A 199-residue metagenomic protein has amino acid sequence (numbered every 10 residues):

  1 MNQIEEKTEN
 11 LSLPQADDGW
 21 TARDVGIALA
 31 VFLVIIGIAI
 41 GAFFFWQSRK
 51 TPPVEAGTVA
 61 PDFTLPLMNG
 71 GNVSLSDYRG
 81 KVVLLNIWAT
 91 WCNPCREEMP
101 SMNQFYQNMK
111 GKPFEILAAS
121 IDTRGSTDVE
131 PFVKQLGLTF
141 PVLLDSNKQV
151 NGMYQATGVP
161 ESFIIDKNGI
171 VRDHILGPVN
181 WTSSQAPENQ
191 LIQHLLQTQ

Functional and structural regions predicted by a protein language model:
M1-V59: N-terminal targeting signals for export/organelle localization
D24, P131-T139, L144-L196: Thiol/disulfide oxidoreductase modules built on the thioredoxin-like
D62-V83, M109: A short beta-strand-turn-helix
R79, I87-Q104: Conserved redox-active cysteine motifs that mediate thiol-disulfide chemistry, especially di-cysteine Cys-X(1-2)-Cys
R79-K81, G111, L138-T139, A156: Active-site acidic short loop of glycosyltransferases
L84-N86, A118-S120, I164: Hydrophobic beta-strand core positions in alpha/beta domains
R96-L136, S146-M153: Structural microenvironment flanking redox-active thiols in thiol-disulfide oxidoreductases
